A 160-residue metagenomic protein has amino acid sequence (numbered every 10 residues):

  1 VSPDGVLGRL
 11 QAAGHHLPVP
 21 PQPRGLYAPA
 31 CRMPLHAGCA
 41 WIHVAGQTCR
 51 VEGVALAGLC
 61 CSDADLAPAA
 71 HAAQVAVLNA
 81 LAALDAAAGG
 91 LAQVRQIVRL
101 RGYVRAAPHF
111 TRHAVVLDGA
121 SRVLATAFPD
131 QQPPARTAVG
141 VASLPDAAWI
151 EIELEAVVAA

Functional and structural regions predicted by a protein language model:
V1-A160: Short, polar/acidic, helix-capping and beta-turn segments at strand->helix junctions that line the mouths
